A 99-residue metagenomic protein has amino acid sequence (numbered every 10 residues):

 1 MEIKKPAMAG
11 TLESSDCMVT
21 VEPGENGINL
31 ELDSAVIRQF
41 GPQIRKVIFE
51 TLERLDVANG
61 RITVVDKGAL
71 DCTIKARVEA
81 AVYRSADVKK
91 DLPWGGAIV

Functional and structural regions predicted by a protein language model:
M1-V99: N-terminal intrinsically disordered, cationic/polar leader segments that include organellar targeting peptides
